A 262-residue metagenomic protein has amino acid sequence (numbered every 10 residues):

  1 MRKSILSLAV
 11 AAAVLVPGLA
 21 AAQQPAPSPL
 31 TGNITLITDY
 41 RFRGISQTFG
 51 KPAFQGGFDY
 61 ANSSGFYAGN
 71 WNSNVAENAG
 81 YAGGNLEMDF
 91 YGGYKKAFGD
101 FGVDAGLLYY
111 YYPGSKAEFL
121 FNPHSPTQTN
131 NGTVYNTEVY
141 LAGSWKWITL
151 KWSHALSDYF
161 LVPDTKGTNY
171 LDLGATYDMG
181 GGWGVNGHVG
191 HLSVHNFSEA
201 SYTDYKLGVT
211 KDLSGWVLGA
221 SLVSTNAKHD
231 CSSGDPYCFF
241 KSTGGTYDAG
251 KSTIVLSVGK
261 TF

Functional and structural regions predicted by a protein language model:
M1-P29: Cleavable N-terminal export/targeting peptides
Q23-A76: Short glycine/proline- and aromatic-enriched beta-strand/turn motifs that initiate or cap beta-hairpins
S28, G50-F54, G84-M88, F101 (+5 more regions): Residues that define the transmembrane beta-barrel architecture of outer-membrane proteins
L30, S64-A68, G99-A105, W147-W152 (+2 more regions): Repeated loop/turn-to-beta-strand initiation elements of outer-membrane beta-barrel proteins
L36-F42, N62, N72-A76, K96 (+7 more regions): Transmembrane beta-strands of outer-membrane beta-barrel pores
S46, F66-T133: Surface-exposed loop and membrane-interface regions of Gram-negative outer-membrane beta-barrel proteins
P126-S198, L222, T261: Detector for outer-membrane/organellar transmembrane beta-barrel domains, recognizing the amphipathic beta-strand
L207, K211-W216, L222, T246-F262: Outer-membrane beta-barrel "beta-signal"
